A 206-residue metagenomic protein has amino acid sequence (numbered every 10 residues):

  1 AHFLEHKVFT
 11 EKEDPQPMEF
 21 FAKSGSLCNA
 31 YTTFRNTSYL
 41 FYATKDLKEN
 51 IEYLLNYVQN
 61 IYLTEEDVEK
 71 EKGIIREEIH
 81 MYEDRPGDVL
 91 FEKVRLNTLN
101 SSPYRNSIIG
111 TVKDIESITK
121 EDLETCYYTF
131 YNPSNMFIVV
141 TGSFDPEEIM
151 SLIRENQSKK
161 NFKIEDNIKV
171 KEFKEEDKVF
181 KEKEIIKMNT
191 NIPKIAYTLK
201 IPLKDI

Functional and structural regions predicted by a protein language model:
A1-T10: Active-site recognition of the HExxH zinc-binding catalytic motif
E11, Q16-D166, I201-L203: Charge-rich, well-structured scaffold segments of protease-associated domains
E165-I206: His/Glu-based metal-binding/catalytic segments typifying zinc-dependent metallopeptidases
